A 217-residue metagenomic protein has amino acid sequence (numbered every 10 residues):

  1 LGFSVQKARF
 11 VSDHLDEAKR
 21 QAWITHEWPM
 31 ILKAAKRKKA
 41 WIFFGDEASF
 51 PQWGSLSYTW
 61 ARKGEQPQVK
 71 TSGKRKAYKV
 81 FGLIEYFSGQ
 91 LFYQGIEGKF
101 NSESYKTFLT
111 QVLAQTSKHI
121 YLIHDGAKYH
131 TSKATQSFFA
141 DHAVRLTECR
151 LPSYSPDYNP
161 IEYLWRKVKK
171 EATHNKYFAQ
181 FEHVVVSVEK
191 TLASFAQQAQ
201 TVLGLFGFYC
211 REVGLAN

Functional and structural regions predicted by a protein language model:
L1-N217: Short functional hotspots at interaction and active-site rims
